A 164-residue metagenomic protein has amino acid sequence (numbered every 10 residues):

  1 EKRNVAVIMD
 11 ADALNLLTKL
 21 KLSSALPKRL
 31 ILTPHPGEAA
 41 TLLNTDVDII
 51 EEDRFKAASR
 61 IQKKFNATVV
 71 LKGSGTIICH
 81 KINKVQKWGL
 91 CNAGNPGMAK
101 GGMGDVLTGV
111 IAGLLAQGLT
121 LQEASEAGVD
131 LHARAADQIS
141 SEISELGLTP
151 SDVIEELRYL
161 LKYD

Functional and structural regions predicted by a protein language model:
E1-A93: Glycine-rich phosphate/dinucleotide-binding loop and adjoining beta-alpha-beta core of small-molecule
T41, K100-L131: Short, small-residue alpha-helix embedded
L43, C91-M98, T108, Q138-E145: Short beta-alpha connecting loops at secondary-structure transitions that line or flank enzyme active sites
T45-R54, G118-E126, S144-L148: Short, charged, surface-exposed loops that flank catalytic or proteolytic processing sites
I49, L131-R134: A short structural micro-motif
K56, G89, T108-G109, Q122 (+1 more regions): Feature representing long, continuous alpha-helical segments
R134-D164: Charged C-terminal helix
